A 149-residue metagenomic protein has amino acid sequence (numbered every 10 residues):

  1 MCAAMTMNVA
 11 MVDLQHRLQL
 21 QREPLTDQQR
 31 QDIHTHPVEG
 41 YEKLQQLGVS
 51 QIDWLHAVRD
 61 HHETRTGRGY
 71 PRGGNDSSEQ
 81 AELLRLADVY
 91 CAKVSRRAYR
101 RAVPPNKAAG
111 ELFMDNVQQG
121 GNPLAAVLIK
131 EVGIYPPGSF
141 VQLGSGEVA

Functional and structural regions predicted by a protein language model:
M1-A149: Histidine- and acidic-residue-rich, metal-dependent catalytic cores
